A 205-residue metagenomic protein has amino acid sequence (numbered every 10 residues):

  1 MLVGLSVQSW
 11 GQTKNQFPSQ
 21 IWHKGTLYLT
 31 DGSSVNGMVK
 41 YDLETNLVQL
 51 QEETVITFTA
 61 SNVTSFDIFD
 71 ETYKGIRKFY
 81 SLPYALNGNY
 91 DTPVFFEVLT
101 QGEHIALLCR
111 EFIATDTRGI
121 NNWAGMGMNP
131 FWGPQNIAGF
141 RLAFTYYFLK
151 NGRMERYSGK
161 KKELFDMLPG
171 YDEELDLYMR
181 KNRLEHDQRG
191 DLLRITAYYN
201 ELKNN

Functional and structural regions predicted by a protein language model:
M1-Q16, I195: Bacterial Sec-dependent N-terminal signal peptides
W10, N204-N205: Intrinsically disordered, low-complexity regulatory segments in tyrosine-phosphorylation signaling proteins
Q12-L29: Short N-terminal segments immediately surrounding and downstream of signal-peptide cleavage
S19-I21, D31-S33, D42, L142: Residues that act as N-cap/strand-start positions at coil-to-secondary-structure junctions
K24-T26, N36-V39: Glycine-rich, compositionally biased intrinsically disordered regions
M38-K161: Aromatic-patch recognition
L99-G102, L168, M179-N182, T196-K203: Sec/Tat-exported extracytoplasmic proteins
Q135-D187, L193-R194: A short, solvent-exposed beta-edge/loop patch
